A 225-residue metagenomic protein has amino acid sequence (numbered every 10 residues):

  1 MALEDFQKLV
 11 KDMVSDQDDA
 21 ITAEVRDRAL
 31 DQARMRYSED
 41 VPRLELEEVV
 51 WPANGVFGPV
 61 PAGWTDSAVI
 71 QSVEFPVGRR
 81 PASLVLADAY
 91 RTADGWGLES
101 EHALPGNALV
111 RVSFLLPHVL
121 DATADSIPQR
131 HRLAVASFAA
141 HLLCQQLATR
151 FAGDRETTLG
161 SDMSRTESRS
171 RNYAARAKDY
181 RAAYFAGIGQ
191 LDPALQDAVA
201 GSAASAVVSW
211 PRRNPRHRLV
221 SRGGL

Functional and structural regions predicted by a protein language model:
M1-L225: Glycine-enriched, solvent-exposed interface loops adjoining structured elements
